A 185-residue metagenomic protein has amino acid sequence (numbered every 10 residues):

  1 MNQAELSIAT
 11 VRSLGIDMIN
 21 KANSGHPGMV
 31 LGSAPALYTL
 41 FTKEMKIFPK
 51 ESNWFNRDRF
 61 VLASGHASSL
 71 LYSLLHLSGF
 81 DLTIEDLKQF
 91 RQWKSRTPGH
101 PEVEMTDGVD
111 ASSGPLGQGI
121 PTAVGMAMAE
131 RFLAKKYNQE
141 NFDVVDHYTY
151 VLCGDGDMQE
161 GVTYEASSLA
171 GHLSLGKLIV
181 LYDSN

Functional and structural regions predicted by a protein language model:
M1-V11: N-terminal hydrophobic or amphipathic helices/low-complexity stretches enriched in small/hydrophobic/Pro/Gly
T10-S24: N-terminal capping segment at the start of a domain
G25-V30: Flexible, glycine/charged-enriched surface loops at secondary-structure junctions
S33-L173: Cofactor-binding active-site loop characterized by glycine-rich and histidine/acidic residues
H172-N185: A short, conserved beta-to-alpha structural element at the edge of catalytic cores that scaffolds binding
